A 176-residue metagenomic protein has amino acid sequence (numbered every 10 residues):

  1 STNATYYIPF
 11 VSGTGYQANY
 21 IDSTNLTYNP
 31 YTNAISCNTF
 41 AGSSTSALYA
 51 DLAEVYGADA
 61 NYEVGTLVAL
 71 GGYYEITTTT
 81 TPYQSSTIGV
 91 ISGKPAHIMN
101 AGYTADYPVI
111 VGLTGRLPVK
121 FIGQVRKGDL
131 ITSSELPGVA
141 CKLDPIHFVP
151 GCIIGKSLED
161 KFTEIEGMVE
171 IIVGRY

Functional and structural regions predicted by a protein language model:
A4-Y6, F10-N25, T39-Y176: Extracellular receptor-binding modules and their adjoining Ser/Thr/Gly/Asp/Asn-rich linkers
T27-N29: Short secondary-structure subsegments characteristic of cysteine-rich extracellular domains
Y31-N33: Beta-strand repeat architectures
